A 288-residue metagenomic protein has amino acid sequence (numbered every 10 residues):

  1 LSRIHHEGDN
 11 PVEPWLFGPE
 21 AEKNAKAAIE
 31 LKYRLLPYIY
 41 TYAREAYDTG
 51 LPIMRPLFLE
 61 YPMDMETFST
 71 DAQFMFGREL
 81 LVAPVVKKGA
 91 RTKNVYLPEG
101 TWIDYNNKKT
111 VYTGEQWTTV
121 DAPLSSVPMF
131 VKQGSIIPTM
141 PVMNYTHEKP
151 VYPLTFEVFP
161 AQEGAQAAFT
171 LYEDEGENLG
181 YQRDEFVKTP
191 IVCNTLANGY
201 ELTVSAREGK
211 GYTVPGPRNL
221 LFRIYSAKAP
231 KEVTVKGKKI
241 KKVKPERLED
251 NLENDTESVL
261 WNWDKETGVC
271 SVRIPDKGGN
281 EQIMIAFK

Functional and structural regions predicted by a protein language model:
L1-S126, V131-K132: Catalytic-domain carbohydrate-binding cleft regions of carbohydrate-active enzymes
A72-Q73, N94, P190-V192, L260: Short, surface-exposed charged micro-motifs
G89, G114-E115, D276-I283: Solvent-exposed, conformationally flexible loop/turn segments
T92, V111-T113, K238-L248: Short acidic, Gly/Pro-enriched loop/turn segments at secondary-structure junctions
V95, T118-V120, I191, I240 (+1 more regions): Generic detection of short hydrophobic beta-strand segments and adjacent strand-loop junctions
G100, N107-K109, A229, V235-I240: Change "in extracellular beta-sheet-rich domains … of secreted and cell-surface proteins" to "in beta-sheet-rich domains
M129-K238, R247, N254-D255, N262-E281 (+1 more regions): Accessory, solvent-exposed terminal regions and/or long lumenal/extracellular loops of proteins
